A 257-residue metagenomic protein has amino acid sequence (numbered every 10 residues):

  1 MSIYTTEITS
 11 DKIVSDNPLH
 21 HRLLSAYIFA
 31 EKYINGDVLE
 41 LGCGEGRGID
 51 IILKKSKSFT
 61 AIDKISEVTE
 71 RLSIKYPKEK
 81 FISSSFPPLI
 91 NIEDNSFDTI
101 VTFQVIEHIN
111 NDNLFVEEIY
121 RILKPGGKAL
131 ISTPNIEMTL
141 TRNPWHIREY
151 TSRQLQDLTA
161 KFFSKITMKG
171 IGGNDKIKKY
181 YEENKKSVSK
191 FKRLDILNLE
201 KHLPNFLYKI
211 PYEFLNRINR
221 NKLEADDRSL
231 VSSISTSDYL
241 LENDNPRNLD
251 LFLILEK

Functional and structural regions predicted by a protein language model:
M1-E93, T99-F103, N113-V116, G170-G172 (+1 more regions): Conserved N-terminal segment of class I S-adenosyl-L-methionine
Q104-H108: A short His-aromatic
N113-P125: A short glycine-rich, Lys/Arg-flanked "PGG" loop and its adjoining helix->strand segment in the class I
G127-T133: Conserved beta-strand signature within the Rossmann-like core of class I S-adenosyl-L-methionine
P134-T139, E149, G172-K176: Short "lid" loop at the C-terminus of a central beta-strand within the Rossmann-like core of SAM-dependent
T139-D157: Acceptor-substrate binding/catalytic loop of class I
F163-D175: Conserved S-adenosyl-L-methionine
G173-K257: A C-terminal cap/extension of S-adenosyl-L-methionine-dependent methyltransferases that defines the acceptor-substrate
